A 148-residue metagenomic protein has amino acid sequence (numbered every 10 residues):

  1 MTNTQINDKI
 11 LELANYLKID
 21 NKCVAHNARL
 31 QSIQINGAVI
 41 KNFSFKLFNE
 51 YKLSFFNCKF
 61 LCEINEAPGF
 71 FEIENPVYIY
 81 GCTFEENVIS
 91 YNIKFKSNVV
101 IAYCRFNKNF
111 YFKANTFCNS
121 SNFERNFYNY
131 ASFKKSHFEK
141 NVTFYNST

Functional and structural regions predicted by a protein language model:
M1-T148: N-terminal leader/targeting and pre-domain segments
